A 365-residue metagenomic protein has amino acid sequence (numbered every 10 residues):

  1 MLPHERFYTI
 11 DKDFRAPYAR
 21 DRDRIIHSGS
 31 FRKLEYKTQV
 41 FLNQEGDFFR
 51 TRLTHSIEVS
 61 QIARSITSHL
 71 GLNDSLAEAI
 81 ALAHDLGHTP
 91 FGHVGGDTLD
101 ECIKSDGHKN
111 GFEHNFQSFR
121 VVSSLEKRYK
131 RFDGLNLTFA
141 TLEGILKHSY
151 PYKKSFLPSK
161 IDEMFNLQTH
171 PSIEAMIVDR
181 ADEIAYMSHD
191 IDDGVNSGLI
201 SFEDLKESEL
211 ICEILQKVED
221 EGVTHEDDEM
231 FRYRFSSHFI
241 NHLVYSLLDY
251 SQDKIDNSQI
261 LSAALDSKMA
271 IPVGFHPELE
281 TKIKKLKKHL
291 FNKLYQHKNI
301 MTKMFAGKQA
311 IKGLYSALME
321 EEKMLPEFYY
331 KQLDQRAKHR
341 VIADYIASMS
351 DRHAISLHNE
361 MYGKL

Functional and structural regions predicted by a protein language model:
M1-S56, S60-I66, D74, G95 (+3 more regions): Histidine-centered, transition-metal-coordinating active-site segments
F49, H88-T89: Short strand->helix junction
L70: Basic, low-complexity intrinsically disordered segments
A77-L82, D179: Short alpha-helical catalytic segment bearing the HExxH-like zincin motif of zinc-dependent metalloproteases
A83, G87-H88, A185: Short active-site segment of divalent metal-dependent hydrolases/proteases that encodes the spacing between
T89, C102-I103, I200, Q259: A generic membrane alpha-helix/interface feature
T89-P90, P326: Proline-rich low-complexity regions
G92-S105: A glycine- and small-aliphatic-rich helix-loop capping segment at beta-alpha/alpha-beta transitions that lines
